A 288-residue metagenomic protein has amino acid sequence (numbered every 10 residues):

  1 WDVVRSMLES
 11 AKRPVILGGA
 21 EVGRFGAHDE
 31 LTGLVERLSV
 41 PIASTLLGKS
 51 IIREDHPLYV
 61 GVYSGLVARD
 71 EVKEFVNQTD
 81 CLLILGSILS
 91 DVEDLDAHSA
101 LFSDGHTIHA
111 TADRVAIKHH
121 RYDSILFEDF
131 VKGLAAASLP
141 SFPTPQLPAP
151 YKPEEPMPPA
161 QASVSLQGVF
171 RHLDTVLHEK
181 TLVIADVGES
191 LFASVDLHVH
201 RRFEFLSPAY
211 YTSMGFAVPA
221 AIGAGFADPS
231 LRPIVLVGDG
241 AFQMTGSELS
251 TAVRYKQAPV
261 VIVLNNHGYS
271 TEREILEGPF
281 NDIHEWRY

Functional and structural regions predicted by a protein language model:
W1-P14, L34, V76-T79, H172-E179 (+1 more regions): Glycine-rich phosphate/diphosphate-binding loops that line cofactor/substrate pockets in enzymes
K12-F25, V35, I184: Glycine-rich phosphate/diphosphate-binding loops and the adjacent beta-loop-alpha structural elements that coordinate
A20-H28, L89, A162-Q167, A241-M244: Active-site glycine- and acidic-residue-rich loops that bind and position anionic ligands or nucleotide-like cofactors
A20-V22, L47-G48, S87-S90, D113 (+3 more regions): Short glycine-rich anion-binding loops that position phosphate/pyrophosphate groups of nucleotides and phosphorylated
H28, G65, K73, Q78 (+2 more regions): Thiamine diphosphate
S39-L46, I108-T111, V261-N265: Short internal beta-strands
G48-P148: Glycine-rich, acidic loop regions that bind phosphate or pyrophosphate groups
P148-S230: Active-site diphosphate/adenylate-binding microenvironment
